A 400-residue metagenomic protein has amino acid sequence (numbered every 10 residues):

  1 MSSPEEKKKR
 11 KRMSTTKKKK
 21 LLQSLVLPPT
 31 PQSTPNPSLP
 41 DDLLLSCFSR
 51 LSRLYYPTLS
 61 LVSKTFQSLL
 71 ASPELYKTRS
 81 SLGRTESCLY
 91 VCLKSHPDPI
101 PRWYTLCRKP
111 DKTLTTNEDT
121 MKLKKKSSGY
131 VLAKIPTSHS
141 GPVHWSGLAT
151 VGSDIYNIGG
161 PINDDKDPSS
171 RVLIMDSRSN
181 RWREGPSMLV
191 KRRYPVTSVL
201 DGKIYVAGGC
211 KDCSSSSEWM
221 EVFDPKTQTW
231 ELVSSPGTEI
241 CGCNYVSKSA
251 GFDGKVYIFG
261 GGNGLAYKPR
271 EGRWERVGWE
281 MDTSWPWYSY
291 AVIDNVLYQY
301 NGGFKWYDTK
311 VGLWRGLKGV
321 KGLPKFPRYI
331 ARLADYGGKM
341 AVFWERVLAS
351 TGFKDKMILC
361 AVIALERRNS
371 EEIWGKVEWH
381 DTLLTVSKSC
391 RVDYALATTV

Functional and structural regions predicted by a protein language model:
M1-L39, S46: CRL adaptor-proximal regions
P4, G303-V400: C-terminal closing repeat unit and adjoining cap/tail of repeat-based domains
P35, L39-T58, V62-L70: Short hydrophobic alpha-helical "box" of cullin-RING ligase substrate receptors that recruits the CRL scaffold
P73-G83, G147-A149, S198, K248-F252 (+3 more regions): Structural signature of eukaryotic scaffold interfaces centered on beta-propeller domains
K77-D164: F-box-proximal linker/hinge
K94, G160-I162, G209-K211, G261 (+3 more regions): Short loop/turn segments immediately following the C-termini of beta-strands
R102-K112, S170-S179, S217-Q228, G264-Y267 (+2 more regions): Beta-propeller blade signature
K125-V296: A sequence/structural signal of beta-propeller blade repeats
